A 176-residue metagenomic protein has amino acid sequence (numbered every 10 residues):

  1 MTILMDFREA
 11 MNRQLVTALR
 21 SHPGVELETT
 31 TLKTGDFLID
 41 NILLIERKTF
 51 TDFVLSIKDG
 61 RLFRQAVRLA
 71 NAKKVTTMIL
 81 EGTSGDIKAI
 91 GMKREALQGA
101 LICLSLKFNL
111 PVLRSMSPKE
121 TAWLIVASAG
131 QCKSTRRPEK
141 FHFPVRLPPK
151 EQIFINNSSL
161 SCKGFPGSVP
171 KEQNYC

Functional and structural regions predicted by a protein language model:
M1-E28, D36, D40: Acidic-basic catalytic patches of nuclease active cores, encompassing PD-(D/E)XK and other metal-cofactor nuclease
M11, T121, E172: Short phosphate-engaging motifs
E26-G164: Extended, alpha-helix-rich binding/interface surfaces that flank or overlap catalytic cores and mediate recognition
S158, V169-E172: N-terminal alpha-helical segment
F165-V169, C176: Small-residue hinge/turn detector
